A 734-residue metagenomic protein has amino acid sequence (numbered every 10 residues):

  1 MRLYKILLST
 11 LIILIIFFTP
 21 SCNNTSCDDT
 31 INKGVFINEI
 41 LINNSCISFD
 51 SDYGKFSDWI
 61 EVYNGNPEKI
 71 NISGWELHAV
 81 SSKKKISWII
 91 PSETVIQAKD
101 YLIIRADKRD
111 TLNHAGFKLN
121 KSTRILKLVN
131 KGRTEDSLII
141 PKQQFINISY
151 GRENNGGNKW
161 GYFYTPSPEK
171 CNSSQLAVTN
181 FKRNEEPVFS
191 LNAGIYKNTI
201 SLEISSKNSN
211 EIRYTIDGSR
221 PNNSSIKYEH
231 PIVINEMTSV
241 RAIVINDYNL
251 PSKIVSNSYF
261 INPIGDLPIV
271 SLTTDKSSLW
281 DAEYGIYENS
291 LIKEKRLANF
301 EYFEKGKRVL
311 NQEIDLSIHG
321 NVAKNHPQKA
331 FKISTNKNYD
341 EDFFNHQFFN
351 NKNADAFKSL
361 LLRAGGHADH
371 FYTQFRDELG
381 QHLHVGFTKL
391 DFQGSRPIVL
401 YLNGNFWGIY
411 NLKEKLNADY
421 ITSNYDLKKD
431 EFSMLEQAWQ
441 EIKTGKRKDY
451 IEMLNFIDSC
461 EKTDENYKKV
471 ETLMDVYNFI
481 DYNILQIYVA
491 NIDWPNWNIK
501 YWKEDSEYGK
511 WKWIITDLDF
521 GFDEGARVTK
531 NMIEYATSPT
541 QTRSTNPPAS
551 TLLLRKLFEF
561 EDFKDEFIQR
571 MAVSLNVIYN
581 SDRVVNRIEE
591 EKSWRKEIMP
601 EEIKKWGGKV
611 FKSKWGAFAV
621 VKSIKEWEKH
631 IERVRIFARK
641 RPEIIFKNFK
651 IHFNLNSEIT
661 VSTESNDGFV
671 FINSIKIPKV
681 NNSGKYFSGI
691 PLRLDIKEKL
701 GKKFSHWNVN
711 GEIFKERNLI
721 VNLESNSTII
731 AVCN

Functional and structural regions predicted by a protein language model:
M1-L8: Bacterial N-terminal signal peptides that target proteins for export
S9-F17: Bacterial N-terminal signal peptides
C22-W160: Activation on beta-sandwich/Ig-like modules and their edge loops
T25-T30, F36, I40, I89 (+7 more regions): Short, compositionally stereotyped local motifs that mark structural "simplifiers"
F49, S73, W88-I89, N113-A115 (+12 more regions): Short, solvent-exposed loop/turn and secondary-structure capping segments
S167-V178, P268, S277-K293, A298-N299 (+10 more regions): Middle-to-C-terminal accessory/interaction subdomains
L272, L362, A368-L379, V385-E441: ATP-binding pocket architecture of kinase catalytic cores
D315-G366: Conserved oxyanion/phosphate-binding beta-strand-loop segments in alpha/beta enzyme cores
